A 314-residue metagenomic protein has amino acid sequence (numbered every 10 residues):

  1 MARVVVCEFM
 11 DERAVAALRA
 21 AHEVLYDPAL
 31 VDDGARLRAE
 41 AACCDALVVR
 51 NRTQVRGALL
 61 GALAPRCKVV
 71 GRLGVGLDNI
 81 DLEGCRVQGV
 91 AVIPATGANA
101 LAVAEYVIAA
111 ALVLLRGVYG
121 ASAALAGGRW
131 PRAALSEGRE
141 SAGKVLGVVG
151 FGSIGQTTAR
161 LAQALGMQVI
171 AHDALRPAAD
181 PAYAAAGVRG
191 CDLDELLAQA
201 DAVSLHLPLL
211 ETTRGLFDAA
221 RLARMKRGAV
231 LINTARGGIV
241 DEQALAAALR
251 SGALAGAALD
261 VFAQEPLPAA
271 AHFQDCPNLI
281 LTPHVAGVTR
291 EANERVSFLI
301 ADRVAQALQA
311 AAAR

Functional and structural regions predicted by a protein language model:
M1-I93, D218: An N-terminal-biased, well-structured beta-alpha scaffold segment characteristic of Rossmann-like dinucleotide-binding
D45-A46, V69, A202, V230 (+2 more regions): Short, Asp-centered acidic motifs that coordinate Mg2+ and/or phosphate in catalytic or ligand-binding sites
V55-L59, A174-H272: Rossmann-like adenosine-cofactor binding region
L63-K68, Q88-V90, M167, R227-A229 (+1 more regions): A short helix->loop->beta-strand "cap" motif at the edges of active sites that frequently abuts
R86, P94-E105, P131, A263-R314: C-terminal helix-to-coil terminal segments
Q88, T96-V145, R160: Phosphate-binding beta-alpha-beta segment of Rossmann-like dinucleotide-binding domains, i.e., the NAD(P)
F151-G152: Glycine-rich Rossmann-fold phosphate-binding loop(s) that bind the pyrophosphate of adenine dinucleotide cofactors
G155-Q156: N-terminal Rossmann-fold NAD(P) dinucleotide-binding loop
